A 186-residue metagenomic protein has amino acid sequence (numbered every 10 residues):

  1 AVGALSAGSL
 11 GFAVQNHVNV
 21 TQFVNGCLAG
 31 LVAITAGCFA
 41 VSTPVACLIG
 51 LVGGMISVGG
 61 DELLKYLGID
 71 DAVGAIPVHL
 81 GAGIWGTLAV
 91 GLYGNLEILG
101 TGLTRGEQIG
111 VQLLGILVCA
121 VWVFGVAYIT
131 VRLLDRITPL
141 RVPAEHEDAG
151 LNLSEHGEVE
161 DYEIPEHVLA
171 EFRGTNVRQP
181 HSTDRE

Functional and structural regions predicted by a protein language model:
A1-E186: Glycine- and aromatic-enriched membrane alpha-helices
